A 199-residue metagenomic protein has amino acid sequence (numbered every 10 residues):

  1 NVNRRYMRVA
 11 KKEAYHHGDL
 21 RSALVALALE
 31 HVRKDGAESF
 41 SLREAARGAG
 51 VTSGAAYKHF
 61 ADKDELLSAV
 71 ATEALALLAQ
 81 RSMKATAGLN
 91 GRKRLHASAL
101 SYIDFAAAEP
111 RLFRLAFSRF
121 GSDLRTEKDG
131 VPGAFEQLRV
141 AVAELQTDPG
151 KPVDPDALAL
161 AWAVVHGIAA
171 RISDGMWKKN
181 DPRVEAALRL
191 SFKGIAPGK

Functional and structural regions predicted by a protein language model:
N1-D19: N-terminal intrinsically disordered/low-complexity leader segments
L20-L29, A45, V70-A74, L78 (+1 more regions): Generic hydrophobic, amphipathic alpha-helix propensity
A23, L27, H31-E65: Helix-turn-helix
L27-D35, L77-G88, V164-R171: Solvent-exposed, amphipathic alpha-helical segments
V32, S41-L42, K63-A74, F113 (+1 more regions): Amphipathic alpha-helical segments enriched in hydrophobic/aromatic and basic residues that form the DNA-contacting
T72-H96, E127-G133, L138-V140, E144: Amphipathic alpha-helical linker/stalk segments
H96-F117, R125-P132, W162: Helical hydrophobic small-molecule/effector-binding pocket
S118, L124-F135, L145-F192: Hydrophobic/aromatic-rich alpha-helical bundle segments in the mid-to-C-terminal region
